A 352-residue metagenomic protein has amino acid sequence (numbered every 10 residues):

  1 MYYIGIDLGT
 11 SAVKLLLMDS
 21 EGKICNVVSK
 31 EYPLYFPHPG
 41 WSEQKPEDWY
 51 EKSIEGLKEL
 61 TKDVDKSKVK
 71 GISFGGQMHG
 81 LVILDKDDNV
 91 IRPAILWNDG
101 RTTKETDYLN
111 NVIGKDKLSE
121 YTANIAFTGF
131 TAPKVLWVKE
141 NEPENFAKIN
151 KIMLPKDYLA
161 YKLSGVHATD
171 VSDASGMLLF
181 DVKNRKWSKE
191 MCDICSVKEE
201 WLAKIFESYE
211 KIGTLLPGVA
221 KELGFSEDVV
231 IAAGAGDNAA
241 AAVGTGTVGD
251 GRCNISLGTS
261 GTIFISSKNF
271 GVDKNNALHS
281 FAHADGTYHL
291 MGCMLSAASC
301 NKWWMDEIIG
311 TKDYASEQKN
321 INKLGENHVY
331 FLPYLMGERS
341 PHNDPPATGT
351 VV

Functional and structural regions predicted by a protein language model:
M1-R92, E120, K148, A220-K221 (+1 more regions): N-terminal glycine/serine-rich phosphate-binding loop of ATP-dependent small-molecule kinases, especially carbohydrate
I4-G5, T103, N110-I125, L136-A168 (+3 more regions): Active-site core segments that coordinate phosphate-bearing ligands/cofactors across diverse enzyme families
A12, E207-L215, A235, G261: Glycine-rich phosphate-binding loops at beta-strand->alpha-helix junctions
G22, K45, I72, D99 (+3 more regions): Residue-level signal for inorganic ion chemistry
P33-E43, K117-L118, A168-S175, V197-W201 (+1 more regions): Gly-rich Lys/Arg/Thr-decorated short loops/hinges at beta-loop-alpha junctions or inter-strand turns that position
W41, W49-Y50, W97, W137 (+2 more regions): Signature tryptophan residues that serve as conserved aromatic anchors
K58-W97, I125-T131, A160-D181, K204-E207 (+1 more regions): Short beta-strand-loop/turn "lid" adjacent to the catalytic site in phosphate-handling enzymes
